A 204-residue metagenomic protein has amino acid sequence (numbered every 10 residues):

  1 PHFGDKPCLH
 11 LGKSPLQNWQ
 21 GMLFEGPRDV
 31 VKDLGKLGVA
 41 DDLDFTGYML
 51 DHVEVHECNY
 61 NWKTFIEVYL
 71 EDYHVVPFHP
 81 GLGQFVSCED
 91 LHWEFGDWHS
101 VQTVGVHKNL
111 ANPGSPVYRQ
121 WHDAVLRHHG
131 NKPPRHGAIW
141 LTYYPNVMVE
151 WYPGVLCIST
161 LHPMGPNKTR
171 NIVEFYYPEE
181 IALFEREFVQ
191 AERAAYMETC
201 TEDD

Functional and structural regions predicted by a protein language model:
P1-P15: Long, hydrophobic, well-ordered secondary-structure blocks that form the structural core and pocket-lining surfaces
S14-D204: C-terminal catalytic domain of Rieske-type non-heme iron oxygenases
